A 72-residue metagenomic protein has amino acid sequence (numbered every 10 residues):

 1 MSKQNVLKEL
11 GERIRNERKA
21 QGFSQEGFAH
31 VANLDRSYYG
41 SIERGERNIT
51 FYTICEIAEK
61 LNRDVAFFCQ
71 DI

Functional and structural regions predicted by a protein language model:
M1-K19: A short, Lys/Arg-rich alpha-helix, primarily the initiator
K3, R44, Q70: Short, conserved catalytic or interaction motifs in soluble domains
R15, E26, C55: Residues within the helices of the helix-turn-helix
E17, V31, I42, D71: Residues in the recognition helix of alpha-helical DNA-binding motifs
K19, H30, E59: Alpha-helical residues within the helix-turn-helix
G22-S41: Short alpha-helical DNA-recognition segment
E46-E56: Short, basic-rich loop-to-helix N-cap that marks the start of a DNA-contacting helix
N62-I72: Short C-terminal boundary/hinge segments that cap the last helix of small helical domains
